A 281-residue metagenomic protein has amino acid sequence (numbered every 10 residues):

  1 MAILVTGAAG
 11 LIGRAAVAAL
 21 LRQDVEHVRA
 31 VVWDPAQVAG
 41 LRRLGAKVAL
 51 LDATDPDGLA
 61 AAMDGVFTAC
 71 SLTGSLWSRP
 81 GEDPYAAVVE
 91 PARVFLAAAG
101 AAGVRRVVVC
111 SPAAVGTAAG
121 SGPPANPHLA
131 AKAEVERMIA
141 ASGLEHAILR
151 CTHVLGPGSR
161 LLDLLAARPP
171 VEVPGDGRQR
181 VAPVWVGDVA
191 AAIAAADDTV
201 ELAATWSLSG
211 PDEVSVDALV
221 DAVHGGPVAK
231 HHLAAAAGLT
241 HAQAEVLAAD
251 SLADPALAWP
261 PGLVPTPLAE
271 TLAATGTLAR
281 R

Functional and structural regions predicted by a protein language model:
A2-E26: N-terminal Rossmann NAD(P)H-binding glycine-rich loop of SDR-like oxidoreductase domains
T6, V31, L72-T73, V107-A113 (+1 more regions): SDR active-site strand-loop-helix element
A15, A192-Q243, A253-R281: Mid/C-terminal beta-alpha module of Rossmann-like enzyme folds, strongest in SDR-family dehydrogenases/epimerases
Q23, T117-V223: Oxidoreductase cofactor-interface core, primarily capturing Rossmann-like NAD(P)-dependent enzymes
V25, A101-R106, L144: A short helix->loop->beta-strand "cap" motif at the edges of active sites that frequently abuts
V25-D34: Conserved glycine-rich Rossmann-like NAD(P)H-binding loop of the short-chain dehydrogenase/reductase
W33-V94, A98, V115-G120: NAD(P)H-binding glycine-rich loop region in Rossmannoid oxidoreductase-like domains and their noncatalytic homologs
P84-A92, V108, K132, A182: Short alpha-helix in the Rossmann-fold core of NAD(P)-dependent oxidoreductases
